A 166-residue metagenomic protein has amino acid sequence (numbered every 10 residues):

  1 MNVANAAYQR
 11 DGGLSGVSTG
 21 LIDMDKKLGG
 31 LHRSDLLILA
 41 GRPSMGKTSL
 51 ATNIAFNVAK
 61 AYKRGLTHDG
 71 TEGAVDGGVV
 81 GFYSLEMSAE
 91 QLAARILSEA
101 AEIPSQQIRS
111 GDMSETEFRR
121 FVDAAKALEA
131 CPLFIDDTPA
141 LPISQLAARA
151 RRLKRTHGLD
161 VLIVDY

Functional and structural regions predicted by a protein language model:
M1-D35: Pre-Walker A segment
K26, A61-G158: Cytosolic-facing regulatory segments adjacent to core modules
L37-I38, G81: Short hydrophobic/aromatic beta-strand immediately N-terminal to the Walker A/P-loop
P43: The conserved Walker
K47: Conserved lysine of the Walker
L50, I54, L92: Hydrophobic positions on the alpha1 helix immediately C-terminal to the Walker A/P-loop
N53-K63: Walker A/P-loop NTP-binding motif
L159-Y166: Helical hairpin unit composed of two closely spaced alpha helices linked by a short loop
